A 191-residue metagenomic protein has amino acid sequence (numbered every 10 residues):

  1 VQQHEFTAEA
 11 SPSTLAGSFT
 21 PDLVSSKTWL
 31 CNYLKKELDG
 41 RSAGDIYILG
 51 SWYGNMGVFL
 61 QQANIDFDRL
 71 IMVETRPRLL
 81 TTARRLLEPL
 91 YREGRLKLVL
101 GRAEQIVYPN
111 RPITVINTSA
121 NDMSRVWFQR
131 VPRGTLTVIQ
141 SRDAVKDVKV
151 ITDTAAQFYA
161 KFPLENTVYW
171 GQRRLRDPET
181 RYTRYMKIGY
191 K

Functional and structural regions predicted by a protein language model:
V1-R41: S-adenosyl-L-methionine
R41-G54: Conserved class I S-adenosyl-L-methionine
Y53-D66: Conserved SAM-binding loop of SAM-dependent methyltransferases across substrates and taxa, primarily the Class I
Y53-M56, R76-R78, A103-I106, S119-S124 (+1 more regions): Short acidic, S/G/P-rich loop/turn micro-motifs used as interaction or catalytic elements
D68-E74: Conserved SAM-binding motif I beta-strand of class I
T75-P112: S-adenosyl-L-methionine
N110-A120: Short SAM/SAH-binding signature in class I
M123-Y190: C-terminal substrate-binding/active-site "lid" region of AdoMet-derived donor-dependent transferases
